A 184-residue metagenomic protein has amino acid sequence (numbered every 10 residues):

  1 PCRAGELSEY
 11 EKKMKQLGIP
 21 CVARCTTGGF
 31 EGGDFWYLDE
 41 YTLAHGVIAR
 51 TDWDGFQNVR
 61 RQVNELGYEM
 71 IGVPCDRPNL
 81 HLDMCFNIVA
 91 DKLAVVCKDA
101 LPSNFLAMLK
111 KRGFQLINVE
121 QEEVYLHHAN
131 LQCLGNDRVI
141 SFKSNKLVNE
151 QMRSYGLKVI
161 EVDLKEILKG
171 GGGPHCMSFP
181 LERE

Functional and structural regions predicted by a protein language model:
P1-E184: The feature marks the mature, well-folded catalytic cores of soluble enzymes
